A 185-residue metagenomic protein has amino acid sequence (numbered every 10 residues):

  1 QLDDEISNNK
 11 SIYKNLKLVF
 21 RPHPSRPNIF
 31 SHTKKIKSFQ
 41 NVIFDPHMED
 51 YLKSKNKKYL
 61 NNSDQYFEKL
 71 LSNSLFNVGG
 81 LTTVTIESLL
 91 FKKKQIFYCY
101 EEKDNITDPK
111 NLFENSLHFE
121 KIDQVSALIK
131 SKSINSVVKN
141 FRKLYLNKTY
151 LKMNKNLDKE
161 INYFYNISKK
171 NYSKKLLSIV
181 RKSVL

Functional and structural regions predicted by a protein language model:
Q1-S31, L176-R181: Active-site donor-nucleotide binding/catalytic segment of nucleotide-sugar enzymes
D4-I6, S63-Y66, N115-S116: A generic local structural motif
V19, S25-I86, F91: Donor nucleotide-activated moiety binding/catalytic core segment of transferases that use nucleotide-activated donors
K37-S38, T83-Y165: Catalytic binding pocket for nucleotide-activated donors in carbohydrate/polymer assembly enzymes
D64-Q65, N162-K170: Conserved nucleotide-sugar donor-binding subdomain of glycosyltransferases
N166-L185: C-terminal alpha-helical cap of glycosyltransferases
